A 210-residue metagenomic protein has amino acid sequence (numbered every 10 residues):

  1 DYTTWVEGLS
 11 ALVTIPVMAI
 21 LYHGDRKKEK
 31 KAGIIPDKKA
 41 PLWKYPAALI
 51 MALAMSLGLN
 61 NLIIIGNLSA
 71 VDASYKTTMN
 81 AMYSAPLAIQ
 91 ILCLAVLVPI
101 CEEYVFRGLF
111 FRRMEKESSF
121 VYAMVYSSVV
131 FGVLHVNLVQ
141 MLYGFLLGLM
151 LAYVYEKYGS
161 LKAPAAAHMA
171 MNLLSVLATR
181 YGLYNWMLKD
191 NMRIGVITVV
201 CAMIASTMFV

Functional and structural regions predicted by a protein language model:
D1-R26, W43, A47, V199: Alpha-helical transmembrane segments in multi-pass membrane proteins
Y2-T3, K31-C101, K116: Juxtamembrane helix-loop-helix connectors linking adjacent transmembrane helices in multi-pass membrane enzymes
G8, L49, I91-L92, V96 (+9 more regions): Residue-level signature of the transmembrane alpha-helical core of multi-pass small-molecule transporters
L12, I194-F209: Small-residue-rich transmembrane alpha-helices that serve as helix-helix interface/gating elements in multipass
I15-A19, N172, V176, S206: Hydrophobic transmembrane alpha-helices of multi-pass small-molecule transporters
A19-K30, V154-E156, T207-V210: Structural signal for the C-terminal ends of transmembrane alpha-helices and the immediately following loop
C101-Y126, Y153-S160: Membrane-interface helix/loop boundary segments of multi-pass membrane proteins
S128, Q140-G195: Functionally important transmembrane alpha-helices
